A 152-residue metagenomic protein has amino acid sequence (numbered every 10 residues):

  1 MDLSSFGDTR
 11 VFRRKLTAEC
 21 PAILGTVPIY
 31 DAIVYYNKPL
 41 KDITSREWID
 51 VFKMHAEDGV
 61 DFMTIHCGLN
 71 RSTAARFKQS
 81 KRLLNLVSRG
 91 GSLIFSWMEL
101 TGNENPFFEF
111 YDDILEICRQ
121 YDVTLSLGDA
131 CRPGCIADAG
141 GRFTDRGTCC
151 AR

Functional and structural regions predicted by a protein language model:
M1-R152: Alpha/beta enzyme core
